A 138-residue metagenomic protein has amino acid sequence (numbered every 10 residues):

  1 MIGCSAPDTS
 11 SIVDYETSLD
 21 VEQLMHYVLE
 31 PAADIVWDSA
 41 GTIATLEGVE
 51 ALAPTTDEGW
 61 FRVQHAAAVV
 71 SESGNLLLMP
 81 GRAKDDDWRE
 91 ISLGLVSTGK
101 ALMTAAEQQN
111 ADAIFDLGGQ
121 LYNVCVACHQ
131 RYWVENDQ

Functional and structural regions predicted by a protein language model:
I2-G3: C-terminal motif of bacterial Sec signal peptides marking the signal peptidase cleavage site
D8-Q120, D137-Q138: Extracytoplasmic c-type cytochrome modules immediately beyond a signal peptide or single-pass transmembrane anchor
L121-Y132: The canonical Cys-X-X-Cys-His
